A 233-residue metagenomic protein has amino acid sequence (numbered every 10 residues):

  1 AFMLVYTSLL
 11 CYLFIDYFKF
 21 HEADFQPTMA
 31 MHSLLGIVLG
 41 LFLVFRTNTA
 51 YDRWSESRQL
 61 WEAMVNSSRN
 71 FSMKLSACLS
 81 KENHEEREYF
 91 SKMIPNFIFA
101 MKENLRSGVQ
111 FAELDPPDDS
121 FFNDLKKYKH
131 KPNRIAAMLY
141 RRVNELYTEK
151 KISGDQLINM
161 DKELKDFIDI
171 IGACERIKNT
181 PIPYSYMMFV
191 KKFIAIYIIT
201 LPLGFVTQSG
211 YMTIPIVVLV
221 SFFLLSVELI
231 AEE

Functional and structural regions predicted by a protein language model:
A1-E62, K81, T207-Y211: N-terminal juxtamembrane/topogenic regions of multi-pass membrane proteins
A1-L4, E175-T207: Transmembrane alpha-helical segments and their cytosolic interface motifs in multi-pass membrane proteins
L4, L39-F42, K165, I194-Y197 (+2 more regions): Residue-level signal for the membrane-embedded core of alpha-helical transmembrane segments, especially mid-helix
M29-R53, I171, I177-I182, M187 (+1 more regions): Transmembrane alpha-helix detector for multi-pass membrane proteins
I37, G204-E228, E232: Pore-lining and gate-forming transmembrane alpha-helices of multi-pass membrane transport proteins
Q59-L75, L225, E233: Membrane-cytosol interface motif
K74-Y184: Structured inter-helical modules in multipass membrane proteins
